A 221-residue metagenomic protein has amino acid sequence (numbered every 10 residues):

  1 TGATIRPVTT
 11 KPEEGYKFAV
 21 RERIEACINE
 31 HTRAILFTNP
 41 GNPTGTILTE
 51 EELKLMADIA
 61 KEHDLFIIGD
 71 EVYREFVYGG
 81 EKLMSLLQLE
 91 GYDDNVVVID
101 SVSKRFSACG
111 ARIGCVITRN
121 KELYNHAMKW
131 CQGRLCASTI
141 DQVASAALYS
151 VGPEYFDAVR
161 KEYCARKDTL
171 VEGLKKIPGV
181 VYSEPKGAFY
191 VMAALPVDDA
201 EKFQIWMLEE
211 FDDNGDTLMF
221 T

Functional and structural regions predicted by a protein language model:
T1-T221: PLP-dependent class I/II
